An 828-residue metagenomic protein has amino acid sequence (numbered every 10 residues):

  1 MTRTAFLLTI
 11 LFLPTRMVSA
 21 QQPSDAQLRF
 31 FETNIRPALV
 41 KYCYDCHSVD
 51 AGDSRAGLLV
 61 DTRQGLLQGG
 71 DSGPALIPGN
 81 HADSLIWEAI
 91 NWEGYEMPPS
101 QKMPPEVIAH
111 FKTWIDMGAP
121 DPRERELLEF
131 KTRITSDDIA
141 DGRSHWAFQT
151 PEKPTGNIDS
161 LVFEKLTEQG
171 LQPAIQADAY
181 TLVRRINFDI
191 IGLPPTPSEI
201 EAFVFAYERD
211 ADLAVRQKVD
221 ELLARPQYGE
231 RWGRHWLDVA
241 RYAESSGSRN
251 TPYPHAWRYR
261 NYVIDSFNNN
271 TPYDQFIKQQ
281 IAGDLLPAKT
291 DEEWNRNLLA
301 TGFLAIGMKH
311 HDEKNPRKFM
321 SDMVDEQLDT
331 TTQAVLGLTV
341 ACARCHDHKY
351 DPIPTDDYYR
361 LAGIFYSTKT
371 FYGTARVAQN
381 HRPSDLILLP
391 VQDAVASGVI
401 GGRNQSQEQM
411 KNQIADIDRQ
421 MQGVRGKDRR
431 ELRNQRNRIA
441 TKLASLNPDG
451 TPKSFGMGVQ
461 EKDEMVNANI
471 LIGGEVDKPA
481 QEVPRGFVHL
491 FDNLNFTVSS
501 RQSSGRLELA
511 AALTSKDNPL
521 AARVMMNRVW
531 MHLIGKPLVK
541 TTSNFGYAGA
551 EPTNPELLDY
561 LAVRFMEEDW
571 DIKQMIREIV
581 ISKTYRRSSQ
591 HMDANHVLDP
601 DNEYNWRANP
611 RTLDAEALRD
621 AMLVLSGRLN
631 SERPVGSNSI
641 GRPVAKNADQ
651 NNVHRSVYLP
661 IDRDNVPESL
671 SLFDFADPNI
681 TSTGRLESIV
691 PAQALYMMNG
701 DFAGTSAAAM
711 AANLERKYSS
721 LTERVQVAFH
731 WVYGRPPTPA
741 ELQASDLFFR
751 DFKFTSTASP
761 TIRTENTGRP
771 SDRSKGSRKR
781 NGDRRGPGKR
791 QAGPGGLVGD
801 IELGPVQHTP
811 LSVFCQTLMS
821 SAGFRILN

Functional and structural regions predicted by a protein language model:
A5-R16: Bacterial N-terminal signal peptides
L8, F31, R685-S688: Hydrophobic residues within membrane-embedded alpha helices
V18-D284, H348, T368-V539, Y547-Q574 (+2 more regions): Aromatic- and Gly/Pro-enriched helix-to-coil junctions and flexible linker segments
S84, A89, L161-K165, S266-N268 (+8 more regions): An acidic, gly/pro-interrupted, aromatic-rich
R125-L127, Q590-H591, A758-S759: Flexible, disordered linker segments and immediate boundary regions flanking tandem C2H2 zinc-finger modules
I186, S198-A202, A362, P737-L747 (+1 more regions): Short hydrophobic alpha-helical segments that form membrane-spanning helices or hydrophobic packing faces of helical
V204-A214, F752-P770: Charged, solvent-exposed helices and adjacent loops that form client-binding or oligomerization surfaces
